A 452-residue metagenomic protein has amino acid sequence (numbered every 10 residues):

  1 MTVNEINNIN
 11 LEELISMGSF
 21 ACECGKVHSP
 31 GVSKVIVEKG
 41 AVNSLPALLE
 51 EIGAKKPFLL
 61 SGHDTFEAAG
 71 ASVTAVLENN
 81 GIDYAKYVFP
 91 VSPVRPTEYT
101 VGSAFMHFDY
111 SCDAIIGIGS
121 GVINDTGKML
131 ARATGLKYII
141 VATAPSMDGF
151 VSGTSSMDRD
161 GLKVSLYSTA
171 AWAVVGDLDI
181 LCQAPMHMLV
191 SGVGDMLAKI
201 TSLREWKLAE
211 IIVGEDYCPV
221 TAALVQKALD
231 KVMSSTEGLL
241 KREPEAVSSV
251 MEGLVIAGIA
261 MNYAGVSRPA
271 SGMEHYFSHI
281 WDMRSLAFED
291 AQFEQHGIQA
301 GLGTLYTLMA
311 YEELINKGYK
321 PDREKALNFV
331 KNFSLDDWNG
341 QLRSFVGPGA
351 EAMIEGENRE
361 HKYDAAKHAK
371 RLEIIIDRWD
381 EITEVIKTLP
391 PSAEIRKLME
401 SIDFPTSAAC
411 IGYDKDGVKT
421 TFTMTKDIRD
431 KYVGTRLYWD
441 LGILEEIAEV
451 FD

Functional and structural regions predicted by a protein language model:
T2-A114: ATP/NTP phosphate-donor binding region
T2-C22, K317-D452: C-terminal charged capping/lid subdomain of soluble metabolic enzymes
V27-S29, I52, H107-Y110, A131 (+5 more regions): Solvent-exposed alpha-helices and their adjacent loops that cap or buttress functional pockets in soluble metabolic
A41, H63-A68, G119-N124, P145-S146: Gly/Ser/Thr-rich loops at beta-strand to alpha-helix junctions that form or flank small-molecule/cofactor-binding
E50, E78-I82, L162, D179-M186 (+10 more regions): Generic secondary-structure signature for well-ordered alpha-helical cores
F108-L130, T134-A144: A short, small-residue-rich loop immediately preceding and capping a beta-strand
R132-K231: A glycine/threonine-rich phosphate-anchoring loop and its flanking beta-alpha core in nucleotide/phosphate-binding
L224-W379, E384-E394: Active-site segments that bind and position negatively charged phosphate/pyrophosphate groups
